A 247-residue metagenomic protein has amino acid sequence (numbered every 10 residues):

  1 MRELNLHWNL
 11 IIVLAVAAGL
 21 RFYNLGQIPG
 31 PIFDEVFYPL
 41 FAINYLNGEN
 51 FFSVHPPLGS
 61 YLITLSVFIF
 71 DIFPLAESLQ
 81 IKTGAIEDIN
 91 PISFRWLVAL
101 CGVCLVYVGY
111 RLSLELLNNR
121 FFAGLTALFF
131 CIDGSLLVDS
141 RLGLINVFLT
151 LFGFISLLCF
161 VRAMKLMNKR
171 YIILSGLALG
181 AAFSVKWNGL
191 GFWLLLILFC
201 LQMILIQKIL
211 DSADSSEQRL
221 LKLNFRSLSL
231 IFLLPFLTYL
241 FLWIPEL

Functional and structural regions predicted by a protein language model:
M1-E3, Y45, E115-L117, S156-I172 (+2 more regions): Membrane-interface transmembrane helices that cradle and orient dolichyl/undecaprenyl
M1-L20, C104-Y107, R120, G124-L125 (+2 more regions): Start-transfer (signal-anchor) and selected internal transmembrane alpha helices of multi-pass inner/ER membrane
N5-E35, N47, I132, M203 (+1 more regions): Transmembrane signal-anchor helices characteristic of membrane glycosylation enzymes that use polyprenol
L14-A17, T126-C131, V138, L158 (+2 more regions): Short helix- or helix-capping micro-motifs that position conserved polar/aromatic residues at function-defining sites
A15-A18, G84, D88, I92-L117 (+1 more regions): Transmembrane-helix motifs of polytopic, lipid-linked glycan transferases
L20, I43, Y61, W193-L194 (+1 more regions): Transmembrane-lumen/periplasm boundary regions of multi-pass, lipid-linked membrane glycan transferases
Q27-L40, N50-L65, I72-L75, I89-I92: Extracytoplasmic catalytic/substrate-binding loops of multi-pass membrane glycan-assembly enzymes
I32-F33, S135-L149, W187-N188: Short acidic/glycine- and proline-prone juxtamembrane loop motifs at membrane-interface regions of multi-pass membrane
